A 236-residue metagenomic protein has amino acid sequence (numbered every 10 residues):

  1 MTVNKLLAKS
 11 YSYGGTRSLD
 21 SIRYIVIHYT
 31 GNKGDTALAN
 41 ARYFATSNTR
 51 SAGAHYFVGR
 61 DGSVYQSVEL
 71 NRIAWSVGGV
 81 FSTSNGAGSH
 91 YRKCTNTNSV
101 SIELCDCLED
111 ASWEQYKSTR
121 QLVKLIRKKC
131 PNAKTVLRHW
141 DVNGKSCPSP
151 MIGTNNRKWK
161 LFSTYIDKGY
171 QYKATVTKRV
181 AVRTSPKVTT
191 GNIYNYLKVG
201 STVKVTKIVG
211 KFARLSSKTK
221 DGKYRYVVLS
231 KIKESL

Functional and structural regions predicted by a protein language model:
M1-T95: N-terminal catalytic cores of peptidoglycan-degrading enzymes
V3-L7, T97-S101, C105-Q171: Basic/polar, cationic surfaces and motifs that engage anionic cell-wall and phosphate/carboxylate ligands
S21-R23, A52-A54, R60-S63, N98 (+5 more regions): Residues that flank catalytic or metal-binding motifs in active/ligand-binding sites
G31-G34, G62-S63, C107-E109, C130-P131 (+3 more regions): Acidic glycine-/aspartate-rich tracts in secreted/extracellular proteins
R72-V77, D110, G191, A213 (+2 more regions): A short local loop/turn or secondary-structure capping micro-motif enriched for an aromatic residue
Y170-V180: Disulfide-bonded cysteine-rich modules in secreted/extracellular proteins, activating on the conserved Cys frameworks
P186-N192: Short alpha-helix capping/helix-loop boundary micro-motifs
Y196-S235: SH3/SH3-like beta-barrel superfamily modules
